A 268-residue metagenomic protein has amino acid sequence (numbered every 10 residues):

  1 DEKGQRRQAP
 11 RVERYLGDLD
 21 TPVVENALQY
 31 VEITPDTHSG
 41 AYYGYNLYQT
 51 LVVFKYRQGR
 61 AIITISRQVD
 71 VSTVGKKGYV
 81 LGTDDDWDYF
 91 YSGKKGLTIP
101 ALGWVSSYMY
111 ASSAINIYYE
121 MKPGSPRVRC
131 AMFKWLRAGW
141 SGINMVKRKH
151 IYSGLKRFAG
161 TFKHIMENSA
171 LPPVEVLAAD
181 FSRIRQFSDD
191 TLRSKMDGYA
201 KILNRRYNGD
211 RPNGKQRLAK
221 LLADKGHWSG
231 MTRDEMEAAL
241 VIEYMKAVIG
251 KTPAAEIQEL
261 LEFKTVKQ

Functional and structural regions predicted by a protein language model:
D1-Q268: Terminal "cap-and-tail" regions of soluble proteins that handle hydrophobic small molecules
